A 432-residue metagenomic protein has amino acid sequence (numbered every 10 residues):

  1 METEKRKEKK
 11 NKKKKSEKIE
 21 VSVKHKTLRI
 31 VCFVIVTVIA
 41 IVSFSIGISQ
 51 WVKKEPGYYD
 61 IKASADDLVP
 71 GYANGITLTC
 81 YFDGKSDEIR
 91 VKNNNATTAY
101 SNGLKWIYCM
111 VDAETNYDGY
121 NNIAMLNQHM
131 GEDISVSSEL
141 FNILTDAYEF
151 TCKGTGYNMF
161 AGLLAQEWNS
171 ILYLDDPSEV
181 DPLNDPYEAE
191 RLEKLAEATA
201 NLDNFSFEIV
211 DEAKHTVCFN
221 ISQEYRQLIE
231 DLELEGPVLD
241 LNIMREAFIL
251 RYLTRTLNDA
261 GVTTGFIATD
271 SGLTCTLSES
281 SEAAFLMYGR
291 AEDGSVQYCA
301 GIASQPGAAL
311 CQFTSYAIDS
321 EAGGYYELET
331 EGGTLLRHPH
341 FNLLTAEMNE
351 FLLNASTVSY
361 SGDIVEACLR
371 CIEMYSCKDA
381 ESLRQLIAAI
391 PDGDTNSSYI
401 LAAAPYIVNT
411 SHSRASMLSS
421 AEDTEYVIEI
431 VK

Functional and structural regions predicted by a protein language model:
E2-K432: Mature catalytic core of soluble alpha/beta enzymes
